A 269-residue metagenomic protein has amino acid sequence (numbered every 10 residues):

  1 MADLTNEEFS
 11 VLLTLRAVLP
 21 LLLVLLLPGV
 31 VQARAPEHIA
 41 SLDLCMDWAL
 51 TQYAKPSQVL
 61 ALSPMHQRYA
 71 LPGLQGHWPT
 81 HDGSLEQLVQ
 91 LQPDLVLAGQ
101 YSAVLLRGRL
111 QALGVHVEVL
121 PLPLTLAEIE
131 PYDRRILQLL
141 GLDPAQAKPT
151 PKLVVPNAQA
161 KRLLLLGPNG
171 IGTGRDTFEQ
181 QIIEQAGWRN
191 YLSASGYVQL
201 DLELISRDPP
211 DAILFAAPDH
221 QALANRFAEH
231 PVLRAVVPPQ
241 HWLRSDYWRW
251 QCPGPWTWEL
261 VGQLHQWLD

Functional and structural regions predicted by a protein language model:
T5-L19: Bacterial N-terminal signal peptides that target proteins for export
R16-G29: Bacterial N-terminal signal peptides
E37-H38, L42, L124-A147, P218-D269: Structured C-terminal subdomain patch of bacterial secreted/periplasmic proteins
E37-L50, I136-G187: Basic- and aromatic-lined ligand-binding clefts that recognize polyanionic substrates
E37-Y101: A short, structured surface patch at a secondary-structure boundary
S63-A70, T173-V198: Alpha-helical, coiled-coil/dimerization segments enriched in small aliphatic residues
Q75-E86, A103, P123, S195-E203: Short helix-initiation/N-cap motifs at beta->coil->alpha
S84-Q87, Q92-A98, L202-P218: Proline-aspartate-enriched helix->loop->beta-strand connector
